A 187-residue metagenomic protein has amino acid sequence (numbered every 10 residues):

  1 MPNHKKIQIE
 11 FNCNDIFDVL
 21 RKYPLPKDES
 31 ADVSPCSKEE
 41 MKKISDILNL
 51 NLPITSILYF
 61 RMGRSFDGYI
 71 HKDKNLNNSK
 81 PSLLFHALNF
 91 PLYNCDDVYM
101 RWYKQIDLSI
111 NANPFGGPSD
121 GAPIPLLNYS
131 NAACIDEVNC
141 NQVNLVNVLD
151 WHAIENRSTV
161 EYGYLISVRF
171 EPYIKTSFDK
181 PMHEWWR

Functional and structural regions predicted by a protein language model:
M1-K42, Q142, T159-E161, V168-R187: N-terminal auxiliary "cap/dimerization" subdomain that precedes the catalytic jelly-roll/cupin core of mononuclear
H4-K6, I54, S65-D67, L83-N89 (+3 more regions): Extracellular structured ligand-interaction cores
N12-N14, M62-S65, Y93-C95, L149-W151 (+1 more regions): Generic structural motif
K22-Y59, F66-H71: Short, well-structured hydrophobic secondary-structure segments
I47-L52, Y93-V98, Y173-K175: Secondary-structure boundary elements
S56-Y59, N89-P91, Y99-Y103, L145-N147 (+2 more regions): A structural signal for short, well-ordered beta-strand segments and their strand-loop junctions that often border
F60-Q142: Catalytic core of non-heme Fe(II) oxygenases with the double-stranded beta-helix
N113-R187: Catalytic core of Fe(II)/2-oxoglutarate
